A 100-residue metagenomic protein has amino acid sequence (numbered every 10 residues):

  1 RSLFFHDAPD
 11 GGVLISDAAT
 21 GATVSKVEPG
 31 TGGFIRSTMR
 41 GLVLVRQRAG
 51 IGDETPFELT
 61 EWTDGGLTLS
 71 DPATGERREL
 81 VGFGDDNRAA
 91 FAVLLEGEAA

Functional and structural regions predicted by a protein language model:
R1, P9-E54, D85-A100: A low-complexity, Ser/Thr/Gly/Pro-enriched, surface-exposed linker/loop concept that marks segments flanking
A8-G21, T63-R77: Extracellular/lumenal glycan-associated surfaces
E58-E61: Exposed beta-sheet edge/beta-hairpin loop segments within beta-rich domains
A73, F83-G84: Long, low-complexity, repeat-rich, intrinsically disordered, solvent-exposed domains used in surface/appendage assembly
